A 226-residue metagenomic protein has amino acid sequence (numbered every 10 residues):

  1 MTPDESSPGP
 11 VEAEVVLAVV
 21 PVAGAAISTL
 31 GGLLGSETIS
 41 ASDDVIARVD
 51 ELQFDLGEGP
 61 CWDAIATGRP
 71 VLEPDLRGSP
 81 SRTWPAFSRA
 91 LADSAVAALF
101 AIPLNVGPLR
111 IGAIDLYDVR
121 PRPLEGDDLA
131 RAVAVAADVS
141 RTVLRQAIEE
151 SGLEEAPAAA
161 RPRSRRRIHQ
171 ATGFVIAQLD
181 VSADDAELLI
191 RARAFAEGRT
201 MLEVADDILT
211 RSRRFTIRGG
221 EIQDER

Functional and structural regions predicted by a protein language model:
M1-L56, D206-R226: Intrinsically disordered, low-complexity terminal regulatory regions
P10-V19, D63, A90, S94 (+1 more regions): Amphipathic alpha-helical regulatory segments at dimerization interfaces that relay allosteric signals between sensory
T29-L30, I46-T83, R89-A97: Regulatory sensory and allosteric helical modules in signal-transduction proteins and certain transcription factors
L76, A113-R122, V143: Short beta-strand-to-loop transition segments that serve as allosteric relay/switch motifs in sensory/regulatory domains
A98-N105: Short hydrophobic beta-strand micro-motif common in sensory/regulatory domains
L129-S140: Allosteric cytosolic regulatory segments
I148-R226: Signal-transducing coiled-coil/dimerization helices and immediately adjacent hinge/linker segments that couple sensory
